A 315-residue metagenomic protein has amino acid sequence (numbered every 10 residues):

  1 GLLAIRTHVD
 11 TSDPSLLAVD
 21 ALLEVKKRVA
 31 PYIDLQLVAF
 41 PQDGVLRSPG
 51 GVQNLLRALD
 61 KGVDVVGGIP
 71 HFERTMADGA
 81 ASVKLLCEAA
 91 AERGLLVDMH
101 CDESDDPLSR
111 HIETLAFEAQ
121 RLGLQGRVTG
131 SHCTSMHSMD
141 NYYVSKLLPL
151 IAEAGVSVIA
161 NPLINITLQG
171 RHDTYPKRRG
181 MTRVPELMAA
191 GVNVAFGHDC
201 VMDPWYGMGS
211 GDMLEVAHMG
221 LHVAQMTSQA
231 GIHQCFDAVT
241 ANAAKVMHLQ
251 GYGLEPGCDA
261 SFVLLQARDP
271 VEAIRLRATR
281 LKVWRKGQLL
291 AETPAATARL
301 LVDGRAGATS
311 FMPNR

Functional and structural regions predicted by a protein language model:
L2-S12, L16: Hydrophobic alpha-helical hairpins/lids featuring a short glycine-rich hinge
D10, D102-S104, T134-S135, L163-I164 (+1 more regions): Catalytic metal-binding/acid-base residues of hydrolase active sites
L17-P31, R47-S157, D173-F196, Y252: Histidine/acidic residue-rich metal-binding segments in metalloenzymes
Y32-A39: Short beta-strand/loop segments at the ligand-binding rim of alpha/beta enzyme cores
F40-Q42, H71, K286: Cofactor-binding loop segments of dinucleotide-utilizing enzymes, especially the Rossmann-like FAD- and NAD(P)+-binding
L96, F117-V128, I164-L168, R178-L265: His/Asp/Glu-enriched, well-ordered alpha-helical/loop segment that forms or immediately abuts the divalent-metal
I159-N161: Oxyanion-binding "anion nests"
H233-R315: Active-site microenvironment of metallo-dependent hydrolases
